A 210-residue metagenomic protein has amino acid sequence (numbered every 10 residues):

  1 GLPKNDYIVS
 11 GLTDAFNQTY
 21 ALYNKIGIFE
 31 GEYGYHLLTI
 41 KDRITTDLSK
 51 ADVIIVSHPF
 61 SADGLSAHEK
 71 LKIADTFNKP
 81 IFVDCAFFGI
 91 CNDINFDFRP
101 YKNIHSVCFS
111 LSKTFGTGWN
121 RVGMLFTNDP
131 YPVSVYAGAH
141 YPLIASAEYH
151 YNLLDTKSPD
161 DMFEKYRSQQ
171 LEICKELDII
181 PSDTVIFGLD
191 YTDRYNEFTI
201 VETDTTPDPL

Functional and structural regions predicted by a protein language model:
G1-L210: PLP-dependent class I/II
